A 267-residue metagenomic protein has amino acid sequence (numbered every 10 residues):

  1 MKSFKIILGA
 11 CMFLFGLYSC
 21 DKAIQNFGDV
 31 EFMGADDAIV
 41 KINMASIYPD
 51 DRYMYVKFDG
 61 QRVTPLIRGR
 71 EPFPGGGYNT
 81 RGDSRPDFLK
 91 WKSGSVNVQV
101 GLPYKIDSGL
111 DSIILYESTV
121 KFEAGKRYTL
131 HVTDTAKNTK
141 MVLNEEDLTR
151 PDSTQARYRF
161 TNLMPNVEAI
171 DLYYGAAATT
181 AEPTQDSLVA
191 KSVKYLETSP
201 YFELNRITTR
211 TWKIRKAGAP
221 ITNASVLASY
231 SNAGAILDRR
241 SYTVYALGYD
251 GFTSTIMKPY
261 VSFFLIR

Functional and structural regions predicted by a protein language model:
M1-L8: Bacterial N-terminal signal peptides that target proteins for export
A10-L14: Hydrophobic alpha-helical membrane-embedded or membrane-associated segments
F15-S19: C-terminal motif of bacterial Sec signal peptides marking the signal peptidase cleavage site
C20-R267: Intrinsically disordered, low-complexity polar regions and short flexible loop motifs
